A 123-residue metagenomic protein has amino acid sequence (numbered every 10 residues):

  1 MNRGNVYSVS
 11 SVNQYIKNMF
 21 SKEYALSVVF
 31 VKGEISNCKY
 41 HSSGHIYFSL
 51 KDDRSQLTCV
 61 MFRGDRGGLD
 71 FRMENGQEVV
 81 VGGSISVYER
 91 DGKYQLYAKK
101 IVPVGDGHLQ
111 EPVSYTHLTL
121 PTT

Functional and structural regions predicted by a protein language model:
V9-S27: Short boundary/loop segments of OB/S1/cold-shock single-stranded nucleic-acid-binding domains
V29-I35, G76-V87: OB-fold and OB-like beta-barrel modules that bind single-stranded nucleic acids
K39-S43, R90: Short, conserved beta-turn/loop elements at beta-strand boundaries and strand-helix junctions
I46-C59: OB-fold (S1/OB) nucleic-acid-binding surfaces
L57-D70: Beta-strand/loop nucleic-acid-binding surfaces
S86-E111: OB-fold/S1-family single-stranded nucleic acid-binding modules
T116-T122: Conserved small/polar residues in nucleotide/adenosyl-binding loops
